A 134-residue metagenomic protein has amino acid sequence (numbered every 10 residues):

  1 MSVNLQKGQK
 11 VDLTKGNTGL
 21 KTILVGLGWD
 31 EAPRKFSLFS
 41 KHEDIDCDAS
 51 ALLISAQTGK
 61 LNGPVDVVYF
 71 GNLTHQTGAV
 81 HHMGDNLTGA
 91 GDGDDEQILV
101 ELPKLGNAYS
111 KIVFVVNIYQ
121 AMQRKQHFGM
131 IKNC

Functional and structural regions predicted by a protein language model:
M1-C134: Intrinsic-disorder/low-complexity signal
